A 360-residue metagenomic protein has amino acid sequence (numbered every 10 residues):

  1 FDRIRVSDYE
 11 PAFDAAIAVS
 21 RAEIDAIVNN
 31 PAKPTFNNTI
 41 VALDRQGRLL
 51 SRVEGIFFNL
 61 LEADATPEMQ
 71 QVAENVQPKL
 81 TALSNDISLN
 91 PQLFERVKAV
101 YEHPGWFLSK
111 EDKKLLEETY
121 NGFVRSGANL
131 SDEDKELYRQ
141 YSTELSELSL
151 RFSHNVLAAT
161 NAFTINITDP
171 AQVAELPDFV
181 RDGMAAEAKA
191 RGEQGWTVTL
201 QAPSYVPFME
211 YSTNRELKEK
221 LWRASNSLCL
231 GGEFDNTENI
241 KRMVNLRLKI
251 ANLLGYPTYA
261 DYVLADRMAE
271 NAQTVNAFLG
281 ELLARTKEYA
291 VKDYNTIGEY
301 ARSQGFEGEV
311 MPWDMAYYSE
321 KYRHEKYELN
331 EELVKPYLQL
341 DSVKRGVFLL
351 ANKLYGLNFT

Functional and structural regions predicted by a protein language model:
F1-L176: N-terminal helix-rich structural modules
D2-A12, F36-I40, E233-N236, V275-L282 (+1 more regions): Membrane-entry segments of alpha-helical transmembrane domains in multi-pass membrane proteins
D2-E10, F123-G127, S204-Y211, L228-E233 (+2 more regions): Second-shell loop/turn segments in exported
I27-A32, L60-A65, S212, K220-L221 (+2 more regions): Membrane-interfacial helix termini and the short, flexible loops that connect transmembrane helices in multi-pass
F36-T39, L116, F123, D134 (+4 more regions): Amphipathic alpha-helical coiled-coil segments and their boundaries
L115-L116, R139, E144-E147, H154 (+3 more regions): Active-site-proximal, well-structured secondary-structure segments within enzyme catalytic domains
A190-L228, M315: Active-site-adjacent "gating/activation" loops or surface patches in catalytic cores
N236-L248: Short, hydrophobic/aliphatic alpha-helical segments
